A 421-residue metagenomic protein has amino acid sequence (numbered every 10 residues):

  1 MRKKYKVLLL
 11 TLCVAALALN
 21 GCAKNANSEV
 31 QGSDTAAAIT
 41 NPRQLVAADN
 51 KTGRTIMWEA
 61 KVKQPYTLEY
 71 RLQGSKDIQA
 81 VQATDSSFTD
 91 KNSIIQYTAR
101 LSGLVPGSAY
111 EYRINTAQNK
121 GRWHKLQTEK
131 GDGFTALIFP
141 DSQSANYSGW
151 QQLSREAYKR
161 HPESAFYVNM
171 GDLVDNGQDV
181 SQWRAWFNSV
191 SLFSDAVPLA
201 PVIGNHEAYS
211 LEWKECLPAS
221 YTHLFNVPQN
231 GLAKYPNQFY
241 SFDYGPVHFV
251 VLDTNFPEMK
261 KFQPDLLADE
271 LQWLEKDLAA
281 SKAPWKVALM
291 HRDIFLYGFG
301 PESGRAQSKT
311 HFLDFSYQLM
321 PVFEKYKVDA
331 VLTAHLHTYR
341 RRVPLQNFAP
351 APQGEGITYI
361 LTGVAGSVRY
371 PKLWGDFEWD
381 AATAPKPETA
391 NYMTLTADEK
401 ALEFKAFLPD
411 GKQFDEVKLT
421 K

Functional and structural regions predicted by a protein language model:
R2-L9: Bacterial N-terminal signal peptides that target proteins for export
L9, A15, L19-I138, K159-R160 (+2 more regions): Acidic, histidine-bearing metal-coordination/catalytic regions of metal-dependent phosphoesterases
T98-R100, A109-K125, S181-K282, R305-L313 (+4 more regions): Extended active-site neighborhood of metal-dependent phosphoesterases/phosphodiesterases
T116-A117, T254, M290-D293, H335-L336 (+1 more regions): Short, well-ordered beta-to-alpha junction loops that form the rim of enzyme active sites and present histidine/acidic
N119-M170, D175-N176: An acidic-aromatic substrate-binding cleft motif
I138-P140, F166-D172, P198-N205, V287-M290 (+2 more regions): Active-site neighborhood of phospho(di)ester-bond hydrolases with catalytic His/Asp-centered motifs
S144-S148, D175-D179, I203-K214, P257-K261 (+3 more regions): Active-site environment of divalent metal-dependent phosphoester hydrolases
G171-V174, F256, S281-E302: Short acidic, glycine-rich surface-loop motifs adjacent to enzyme active sites
